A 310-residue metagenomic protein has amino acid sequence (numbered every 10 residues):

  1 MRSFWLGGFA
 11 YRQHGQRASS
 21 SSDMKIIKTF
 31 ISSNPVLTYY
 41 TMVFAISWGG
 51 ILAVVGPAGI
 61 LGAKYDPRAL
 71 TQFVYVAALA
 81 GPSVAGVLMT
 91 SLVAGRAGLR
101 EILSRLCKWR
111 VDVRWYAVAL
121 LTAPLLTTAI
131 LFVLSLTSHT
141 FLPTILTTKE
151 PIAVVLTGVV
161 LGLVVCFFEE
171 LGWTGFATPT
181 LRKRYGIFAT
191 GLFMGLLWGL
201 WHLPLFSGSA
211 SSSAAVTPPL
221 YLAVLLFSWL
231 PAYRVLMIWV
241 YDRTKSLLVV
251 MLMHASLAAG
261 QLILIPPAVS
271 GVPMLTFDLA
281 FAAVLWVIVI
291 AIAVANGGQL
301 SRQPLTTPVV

Functional and structural regions predicted by a protein language model:
A18-S32: Short, Lys/Arg-rich, polar N-terminal cytosolic tail immediately upstream of the first transmembrane signal-anchor
S20, G59-V76, A94-R184, G208-L222 (+1 more regions): Juxtamembrane helix-loop-helix connectors linking adjacent transmembrane helices in multi-pass membrane enzymes
V36-S47, A117-T127: Alpha-helical transmembrane segments
F44, A80, L120-L121, V155 (+8 more regions): Residue-level signature of the transmembrane alpha-helical core of multi-pass small-molecule transporters
A45-G49, P124-A129, L196-L205, A255-I265: Aromatic-anchored segments of alpha-helical transmembrane domains
I46-L52, S83-V87, A123-L131, A280-G297: Hydrophobic core of alpha-helical transmembrane segments in multi-pass integral membrane proteins
F168-G195, I238, D242-S246: Membrane-interface helix/loop boundary segments of multi-pass membrane proteins
V216, R243-V310: C-terminal membrane module of polytopic membrane proteins
